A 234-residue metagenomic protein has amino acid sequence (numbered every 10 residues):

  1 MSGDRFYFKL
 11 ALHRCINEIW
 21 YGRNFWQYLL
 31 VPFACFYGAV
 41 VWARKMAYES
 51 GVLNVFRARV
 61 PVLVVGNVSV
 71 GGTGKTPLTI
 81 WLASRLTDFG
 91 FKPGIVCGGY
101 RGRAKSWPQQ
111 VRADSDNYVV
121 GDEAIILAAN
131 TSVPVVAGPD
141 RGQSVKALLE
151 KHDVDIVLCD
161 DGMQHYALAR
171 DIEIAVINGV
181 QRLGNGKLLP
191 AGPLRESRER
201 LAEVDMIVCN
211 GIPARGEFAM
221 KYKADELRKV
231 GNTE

Functional and structural regions predicted by a protein language model:
G3-P61: A transmembrane-helix-recognition feature enriched in membrane-embedded lipid enzymes and envelope glyco-/phospholipid
R23, S69-T73, V135: Residues at alpha-helix boundaries and short interhelical turns
V40, T79, V120-G121: Generic non-transmembrane alpha-helix signal with a bias for helix starts/N-cap capping motifs
W42-L53, A214-E234: Short N-terminal or domain-adjacent regulatory/targeting segments
K45-A113: Walker A (P-loop) phosphate-binding motif
N67-S69, M163, A224: Short, well-ordered turn and helix-capping elements at secondary-structure junctions
G99-A219, E226-G231: Phosphate/Mg2+-binding loops and adjacent switch elements in nucleotide/diphosphate-handling enzyme cores
